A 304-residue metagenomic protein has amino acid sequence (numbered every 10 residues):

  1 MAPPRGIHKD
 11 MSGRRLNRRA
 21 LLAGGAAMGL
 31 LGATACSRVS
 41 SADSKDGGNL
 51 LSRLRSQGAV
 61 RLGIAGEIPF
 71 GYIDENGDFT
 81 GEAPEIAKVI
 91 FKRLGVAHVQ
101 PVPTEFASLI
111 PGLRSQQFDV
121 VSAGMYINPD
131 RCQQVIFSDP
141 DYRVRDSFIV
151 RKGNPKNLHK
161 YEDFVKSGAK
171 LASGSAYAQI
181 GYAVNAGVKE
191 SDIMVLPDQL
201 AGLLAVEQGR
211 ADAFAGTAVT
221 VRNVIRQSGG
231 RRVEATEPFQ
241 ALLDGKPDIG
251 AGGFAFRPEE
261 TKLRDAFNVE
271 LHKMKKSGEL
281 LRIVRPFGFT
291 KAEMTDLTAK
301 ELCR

Functional and structural regions predicted by a protein language model:
M1-L16, G24-A33: N-terminal secretory signal peptides
S37, P84-R93, N154, E162 (+2 more regions): Extended ligand-binding regions for polar small-molecule ligands
S37-S44: Bacterial lipoprotein signal-peptidase II cleavage site
S44-A123, Q133: Extracytoplasmic small-molecule ligand-binding "clamshell" domains of the periplasmic binding protein/Venus flytrap
R53, K152-K170: Flexible hinge/capping segments at coil-to-helix
V89-R93, Q100-P103, A107-V121, Q134-I136 (+2 more regions): Short helices/loops that flank or line small-molecule/ion binding pockets
M125-Q133, Y182-N185, D212-D248: A ligand-binding cleft/hinge motif common to bilobed small-molecule-binding domains
R143-S147, G229-N268, K291-R304: Periplasmic-binding protein-like
